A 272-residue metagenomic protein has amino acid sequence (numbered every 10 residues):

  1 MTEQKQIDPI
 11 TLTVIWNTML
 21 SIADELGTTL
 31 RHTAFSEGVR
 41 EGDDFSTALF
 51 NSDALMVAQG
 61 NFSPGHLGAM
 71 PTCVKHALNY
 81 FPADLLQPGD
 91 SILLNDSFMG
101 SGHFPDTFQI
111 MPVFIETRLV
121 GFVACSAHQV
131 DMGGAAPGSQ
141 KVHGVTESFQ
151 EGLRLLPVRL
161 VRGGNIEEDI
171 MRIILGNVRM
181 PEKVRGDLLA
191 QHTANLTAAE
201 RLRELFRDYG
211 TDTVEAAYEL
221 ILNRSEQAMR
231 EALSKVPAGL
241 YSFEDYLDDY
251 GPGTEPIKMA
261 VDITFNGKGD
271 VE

Functional and structural regions predicted by a protein language model:
T2-V14, R154-M229: N-terminal leader/propeptide and maturation segments of large enzyme subunits in energy/redox metabolism and hydrolases
T18-G42, L78, P82, L94-G100: Short, basic/aromatic recognition patches
E41-D44, P105-T107: Short, small/polar residue-rich loop motifs at catalytic or cofactor-binding pockets
T47-N51: Short hydrophobic alpha-helical segments used for membrane anchoring or interfacial signaling
S52-Q59, G65, P71-D96: Regulatory sensory and allosteric helical modules in signal-transduction proteins and certain transcription factors
D106-E116, A124: A short, hydrophobic, proline-anchored segment that marks a local hinge/packing element in signaling and regulatory
L119-N177: Gly/Pro-rich active-site capping loops and adjacent beta-alpha segments that organize cofactor/substrate pockets
E200-E272: Accessory "access/gating" subregions that flank catalytic or transport cores
